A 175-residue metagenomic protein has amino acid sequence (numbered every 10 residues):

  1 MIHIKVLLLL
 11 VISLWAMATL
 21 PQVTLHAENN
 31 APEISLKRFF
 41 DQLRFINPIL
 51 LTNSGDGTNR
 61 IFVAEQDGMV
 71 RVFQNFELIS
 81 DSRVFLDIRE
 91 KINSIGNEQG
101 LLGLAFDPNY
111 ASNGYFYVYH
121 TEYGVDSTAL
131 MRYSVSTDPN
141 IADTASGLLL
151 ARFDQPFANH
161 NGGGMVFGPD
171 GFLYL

Functional and structural regions predicted by a protein language model:
M1-V6: Positively charged n-region of N-terminal signal peptides that target proteins for export
L7-T19: Bacterial N-terminal signal peptides
L20-L175: Acidic, Gly/Ser/Thr-rich repeat motifs that build Ca2+-stabilized beta-propeller blades
